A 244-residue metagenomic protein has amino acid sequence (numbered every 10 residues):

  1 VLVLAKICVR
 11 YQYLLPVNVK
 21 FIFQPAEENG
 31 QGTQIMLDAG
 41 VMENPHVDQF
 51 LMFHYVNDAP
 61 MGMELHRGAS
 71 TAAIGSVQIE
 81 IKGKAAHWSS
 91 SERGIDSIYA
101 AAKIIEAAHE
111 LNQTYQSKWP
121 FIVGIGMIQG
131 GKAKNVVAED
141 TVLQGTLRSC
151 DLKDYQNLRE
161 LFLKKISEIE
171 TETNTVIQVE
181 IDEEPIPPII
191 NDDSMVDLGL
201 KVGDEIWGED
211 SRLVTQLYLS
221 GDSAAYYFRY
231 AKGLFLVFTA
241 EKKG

Functional and structural regions predicted by a protein language model:
L2-L4, C8-M127, G131-A138, D222-A224: Histidine/acidic-residue-rich, glycine-tolerant segments that coordinate divalent metal ions
Y99-G244: Metal-dependent amide/peptide-bond hydrolase catalytic core, centered on the "pita-bread" metallohydrolase fold
